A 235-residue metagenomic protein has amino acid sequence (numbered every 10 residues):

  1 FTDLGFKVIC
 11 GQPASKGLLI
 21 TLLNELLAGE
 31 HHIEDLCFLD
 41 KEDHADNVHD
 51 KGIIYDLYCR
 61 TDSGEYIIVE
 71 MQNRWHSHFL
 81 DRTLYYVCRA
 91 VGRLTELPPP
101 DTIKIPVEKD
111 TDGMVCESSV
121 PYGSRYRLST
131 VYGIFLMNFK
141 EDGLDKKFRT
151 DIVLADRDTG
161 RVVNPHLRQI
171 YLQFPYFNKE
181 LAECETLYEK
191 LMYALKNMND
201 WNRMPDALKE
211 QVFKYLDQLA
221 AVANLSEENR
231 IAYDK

Functional and structural regions predicted by a protein language model:
F1-K235: Elongated, amphipathic alpha-helical interaction scaffolds
